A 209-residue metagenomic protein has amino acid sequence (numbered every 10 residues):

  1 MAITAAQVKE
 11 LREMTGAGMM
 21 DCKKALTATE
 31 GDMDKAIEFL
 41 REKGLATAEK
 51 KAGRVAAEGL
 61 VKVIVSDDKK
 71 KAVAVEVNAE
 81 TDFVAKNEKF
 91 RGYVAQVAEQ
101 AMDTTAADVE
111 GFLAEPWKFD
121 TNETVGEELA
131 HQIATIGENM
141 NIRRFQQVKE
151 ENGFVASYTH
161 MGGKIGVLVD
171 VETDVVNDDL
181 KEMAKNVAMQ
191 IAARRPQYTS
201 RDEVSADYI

Functional and structural regions predicted by a protein language model:
A2-I209: N-terminal assembly/interaction segments in proteins that build large macromolecular machines
